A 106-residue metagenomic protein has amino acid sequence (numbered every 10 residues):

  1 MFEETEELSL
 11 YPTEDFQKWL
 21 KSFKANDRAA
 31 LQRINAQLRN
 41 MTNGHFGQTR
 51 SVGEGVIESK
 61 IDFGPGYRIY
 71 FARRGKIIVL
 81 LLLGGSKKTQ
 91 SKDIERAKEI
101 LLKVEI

Functional and structural regions predicted by a protein language model:
M1-P65, G75-V79, S86-I106: Basic, Lys/Arg-enriched alpha-helical interface segments
R68-A72: Short, surface-exposed beta-strand/loop micro-motifs that present aromatic residues
